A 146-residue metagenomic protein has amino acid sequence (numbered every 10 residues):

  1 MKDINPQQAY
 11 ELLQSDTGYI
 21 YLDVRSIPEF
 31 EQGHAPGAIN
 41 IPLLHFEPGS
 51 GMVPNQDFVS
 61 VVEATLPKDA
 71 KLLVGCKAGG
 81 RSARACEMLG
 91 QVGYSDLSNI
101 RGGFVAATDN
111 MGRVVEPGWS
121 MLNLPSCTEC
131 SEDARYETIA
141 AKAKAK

Functional and structural regions predicted by a protein language model:
M1-Y19, I27-K71, S82-K146: Rhodanese-like catalytic fold shared by cysteine-dependent sulfurtransferases and DSP/PTP-type phosphatases
D23, G79: Conserved G/P- and acidic residue-centered "switch" motifs that form tight phosphate/ATP-binding loops in soluble
V74-G75: Short, surface-exposed ligand- or partner-binding patches at beta-edge/loop junctions that are enriched in aromatics
